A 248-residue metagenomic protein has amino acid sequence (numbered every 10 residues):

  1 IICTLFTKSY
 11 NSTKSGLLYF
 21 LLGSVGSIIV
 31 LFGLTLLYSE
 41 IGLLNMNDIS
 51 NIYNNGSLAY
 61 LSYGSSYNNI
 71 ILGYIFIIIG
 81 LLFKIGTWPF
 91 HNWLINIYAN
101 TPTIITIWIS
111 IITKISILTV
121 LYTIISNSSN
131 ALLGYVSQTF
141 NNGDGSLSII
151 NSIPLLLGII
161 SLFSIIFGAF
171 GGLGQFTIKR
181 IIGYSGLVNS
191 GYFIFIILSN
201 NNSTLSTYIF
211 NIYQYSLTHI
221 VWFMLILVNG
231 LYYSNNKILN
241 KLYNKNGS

Functional and structural regions predicted by a protein language model:
I1-S248: Alpha-helical transmembrane segments of multi-pass membrane proteins predominantly involved in bioenergetics
